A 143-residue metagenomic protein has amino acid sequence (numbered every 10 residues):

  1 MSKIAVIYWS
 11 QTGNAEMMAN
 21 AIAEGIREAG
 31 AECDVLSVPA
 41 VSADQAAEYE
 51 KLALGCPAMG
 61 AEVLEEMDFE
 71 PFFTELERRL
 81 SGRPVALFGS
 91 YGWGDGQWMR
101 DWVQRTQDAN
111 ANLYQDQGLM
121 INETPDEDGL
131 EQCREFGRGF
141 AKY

Functional and structural regions predicted by a protein language model:
S2-K3, N14-M17, A23-V38, E48-Y143: FMN-binding flavodoxin-like domain, especially the glycine-rich phosphate-binding loop
Y8-T12: Aromatic-flanked redox-active Cys/Sec active sites in thiol-based oxidoreductases, especially the WC-centered
S42: N-terminal helical hairpins
